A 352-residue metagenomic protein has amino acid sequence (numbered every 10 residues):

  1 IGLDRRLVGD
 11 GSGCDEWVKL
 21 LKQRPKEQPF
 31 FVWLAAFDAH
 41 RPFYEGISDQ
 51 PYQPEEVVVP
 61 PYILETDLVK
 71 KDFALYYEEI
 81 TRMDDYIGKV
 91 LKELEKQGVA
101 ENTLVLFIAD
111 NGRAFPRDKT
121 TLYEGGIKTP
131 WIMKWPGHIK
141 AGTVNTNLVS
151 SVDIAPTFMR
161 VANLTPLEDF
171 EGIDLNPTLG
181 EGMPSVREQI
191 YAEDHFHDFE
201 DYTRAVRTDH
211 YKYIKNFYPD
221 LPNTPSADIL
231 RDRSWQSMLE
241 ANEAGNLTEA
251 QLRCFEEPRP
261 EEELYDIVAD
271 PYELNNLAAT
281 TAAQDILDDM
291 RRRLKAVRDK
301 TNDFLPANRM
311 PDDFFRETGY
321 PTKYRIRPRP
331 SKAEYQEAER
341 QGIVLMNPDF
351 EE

Functional and structural regions predicted by a protein language model:
I1-V32, D38-E45, A192-E193, T203: Catalytic-site neighborhoods of secreted/periplasmic enzymes that process anionic sulfate/phosphate groups
L21, K26-E65, Y211-A250, F315-M346: Core domains of carbohydrate- and sulfate-ester-processing enzymes
K26-V32, V99-V105, V186-R187, D209-Y211: Loop/turn elements at helix/coil->beta-strand transitions in domains of secreted/extracellular proteins
E56-T103, R113, H138, V161: A long, amphipathic alpha-helix that forms part of the scaffold/cap immediately adjacent to metal-dependent active
V69-I80, H138-L148, V161-E168, E193-Y202 (+2 more regions): Active-site rim elements
G88-K92, K96, D118-D169, I173-E188 (+2 more regions): Substrate-binding rim/cap in mid-to-C-terminal beta-strand-loop elements of soluble/periplasmic
K128, G245-E262, I267-E273, L277-E352: Long, internal low-complexity/basic segments
A162-E263, D285: C-terminal cap/loop subdomain of S1 sulfatases and analogous C-terminal strand-loop tails that border
